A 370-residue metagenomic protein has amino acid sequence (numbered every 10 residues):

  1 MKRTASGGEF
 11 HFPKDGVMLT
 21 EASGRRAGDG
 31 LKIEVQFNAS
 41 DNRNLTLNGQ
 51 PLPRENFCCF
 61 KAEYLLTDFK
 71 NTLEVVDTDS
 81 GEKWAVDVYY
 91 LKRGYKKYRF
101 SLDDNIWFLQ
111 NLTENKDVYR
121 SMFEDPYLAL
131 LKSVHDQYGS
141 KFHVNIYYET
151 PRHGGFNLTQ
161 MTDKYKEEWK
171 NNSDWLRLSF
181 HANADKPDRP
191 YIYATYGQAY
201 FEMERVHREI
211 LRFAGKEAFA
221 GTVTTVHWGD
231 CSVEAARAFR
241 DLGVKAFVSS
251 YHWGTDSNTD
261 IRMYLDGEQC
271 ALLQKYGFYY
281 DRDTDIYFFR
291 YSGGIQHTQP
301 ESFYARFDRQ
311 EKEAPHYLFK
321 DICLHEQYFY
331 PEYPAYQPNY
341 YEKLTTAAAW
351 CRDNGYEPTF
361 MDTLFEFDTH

Functional and structural regions predicted by a protein language model:
M1-D29: Short, compositionally biased P/S/T/A/G/V-rich stretches that sit at domain boundaries
I33-A39: Aromatic/hydrophobic beta-strand junction motif of beta-rich domains
E63-K70: Surface-exposed, short loops/turns at beta-strand junctions within beta-sandwich domains
V75-D77: Conserved structural position at the C-terminal beta-strand of extracellular beta-sandwich adhesion modules
A85-W169: Active-site beta->alpha N-cap acidic-glycine motif
K141-S232, T255-D256, I322, E326-Y330: Metal-dependent polysaccharide deacetylase catalytic core of the NodB/CE4 family, i.e., the active-site-bearing domain
H153-L158, K216-F219, W228-I322: Active-site-adjacent pocket scaffolds in enzyme catalytic domains
F247-Y251, I322-H370: C-terminal domain-boundary segment and adjacent tail
